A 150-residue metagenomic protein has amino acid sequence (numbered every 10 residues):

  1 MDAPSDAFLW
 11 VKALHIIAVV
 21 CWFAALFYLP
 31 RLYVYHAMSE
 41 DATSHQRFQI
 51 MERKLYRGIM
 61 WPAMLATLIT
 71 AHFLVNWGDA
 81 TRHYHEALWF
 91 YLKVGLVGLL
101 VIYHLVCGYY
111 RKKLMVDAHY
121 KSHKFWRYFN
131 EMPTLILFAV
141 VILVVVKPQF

Functional and structural regions predicted by a protein language model:
M1-F150: Polytopic transmembrane helical bundles with strong interfacial aromatic enrichment
